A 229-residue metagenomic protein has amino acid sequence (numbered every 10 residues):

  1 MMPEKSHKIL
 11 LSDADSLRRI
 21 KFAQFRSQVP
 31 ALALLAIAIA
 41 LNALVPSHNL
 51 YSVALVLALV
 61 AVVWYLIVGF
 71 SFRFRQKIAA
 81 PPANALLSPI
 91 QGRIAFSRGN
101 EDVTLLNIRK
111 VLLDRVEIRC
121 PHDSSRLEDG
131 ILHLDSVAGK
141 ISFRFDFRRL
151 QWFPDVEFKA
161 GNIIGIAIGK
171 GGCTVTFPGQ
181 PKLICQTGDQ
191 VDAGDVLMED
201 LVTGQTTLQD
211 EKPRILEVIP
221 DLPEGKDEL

Functional and structural regions predicted by a protein language model:
M2-L229: Contiguous, well-folded functional domains in the mature portion of proteins
